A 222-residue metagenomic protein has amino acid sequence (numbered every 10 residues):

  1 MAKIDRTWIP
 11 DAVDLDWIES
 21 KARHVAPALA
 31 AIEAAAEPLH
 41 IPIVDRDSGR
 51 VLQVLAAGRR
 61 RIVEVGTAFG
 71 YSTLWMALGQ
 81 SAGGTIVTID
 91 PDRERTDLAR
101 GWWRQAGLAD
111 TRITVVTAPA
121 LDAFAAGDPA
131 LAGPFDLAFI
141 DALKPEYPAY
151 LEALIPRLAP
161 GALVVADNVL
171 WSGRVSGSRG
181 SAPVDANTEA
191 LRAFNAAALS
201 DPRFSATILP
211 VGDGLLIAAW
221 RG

Functional and structural regions predicted by a protein language model:
M1-A26: N-terminal auxiliary segments of SAM/dcSAM-dependent transferases
D14, A34-P38, A82, D136: A short, mixed-charge helix-start or loop-turn motif at secondary-structure junctions
S20-H24, E37-V51, A57: Conserved SAM-binding loop and adjacent beta-strand
K21-V25, A36, W103, G127-A130: Alpha-helix boundary/capping residues
H24, L29-I32, A138: Membrane-interacting alpha-helical segments
L29-A35, R174-V175: Short, basic/glycine-rich phosphate-binding loops at helix/coil junctions that contact nucleotide phosphates
R46-G222: S-adenosylmethionine/decaboxylated-SAM
